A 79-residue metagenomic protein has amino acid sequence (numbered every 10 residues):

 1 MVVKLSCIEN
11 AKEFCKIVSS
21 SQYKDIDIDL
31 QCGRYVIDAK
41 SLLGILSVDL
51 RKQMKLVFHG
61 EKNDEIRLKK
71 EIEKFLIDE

Functional and structural regions predicted by a protein language model:
M1-S6: Short amphipathic
N10-K24, Y35-L50, E65-E71: Amphipathic alpha-helical interaction surfaces in cytosolic regulatory modules
I26-I28, M54: Conserved beta-strand core positions
D29-R34: Short, glycine-/small-residue-enriched flexible loop/hinge segments at domain edges that mediate gating
D49-E79: C-terminal structural segments of small proteins and small subunits
